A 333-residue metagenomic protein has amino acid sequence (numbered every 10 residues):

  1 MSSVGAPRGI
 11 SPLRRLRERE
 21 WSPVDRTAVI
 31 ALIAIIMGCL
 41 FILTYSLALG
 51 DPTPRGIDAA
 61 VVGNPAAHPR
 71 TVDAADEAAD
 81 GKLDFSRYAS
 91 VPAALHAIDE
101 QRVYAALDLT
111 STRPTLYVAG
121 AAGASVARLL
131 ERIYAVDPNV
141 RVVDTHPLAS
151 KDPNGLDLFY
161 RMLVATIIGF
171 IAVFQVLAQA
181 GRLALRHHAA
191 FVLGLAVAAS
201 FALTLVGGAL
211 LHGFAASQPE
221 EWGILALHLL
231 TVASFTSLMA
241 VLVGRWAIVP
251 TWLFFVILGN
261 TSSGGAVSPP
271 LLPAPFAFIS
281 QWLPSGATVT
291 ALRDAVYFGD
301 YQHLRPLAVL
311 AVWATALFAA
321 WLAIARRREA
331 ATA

Functional and structural regions predicted by a protein language model:
M1-V24, V142-V143, A277-F278, R327-A333: Terminal targeting segments of Actinobacterial cell-envelope proteins
E20-P54, V164-Q175, V256-N260: Hydrophobic alpha-helical transmembrane segments of multi-pass membrane transport/permease proteins
G38-I42, L193-L205, W313-A323: Hydrophobic core of alpha-helical transmembrane segments in multi-pass integral membrane proteins
G56, E77-S86, G213-Q218: A local structural motif
P65-A67, A75-P147: Extracytoplasmic loops/domains of multi-pass membrane proteins
Y104, D137-Q175: Membrane-helix interface and discontinuous TM-entry motifs in multi-pass inner-membrane proteins
L158-G264: Transmembrane alpha-helical segments that form the functional core of multipass membrane systems
E220-A333: Membrane-spanning alpha-helical segments of multipass transporters and channels
